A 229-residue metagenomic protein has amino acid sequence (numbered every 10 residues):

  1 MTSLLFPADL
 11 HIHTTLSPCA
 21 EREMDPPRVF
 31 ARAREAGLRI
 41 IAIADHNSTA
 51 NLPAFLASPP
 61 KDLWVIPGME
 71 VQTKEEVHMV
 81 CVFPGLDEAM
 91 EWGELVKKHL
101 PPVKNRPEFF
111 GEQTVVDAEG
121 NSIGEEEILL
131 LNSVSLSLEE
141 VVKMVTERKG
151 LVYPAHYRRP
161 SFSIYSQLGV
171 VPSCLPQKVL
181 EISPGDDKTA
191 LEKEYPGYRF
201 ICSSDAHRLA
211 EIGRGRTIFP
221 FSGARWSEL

Functional and structural regions predicted by a protein language model:
M1-E75, Q167-C174, D187-T189, A210 (+1 more regions): An N-terminally biased module of ancient metal coordination in phosphate/nucleic-acid-related enzymes
L5, S58-K178, E228: Extended substrate/RNA-proximal surfaces in nucleic-acid metabolism proteins
H11, D45, C81, V152 (+1 more regions): Conserved, mostly hydrophobic/aromatic
A42-A44, P154, E181: Conserved beta-strand positions in the central sheet of alpha/beta enzyme cores
R158, S183-P184: Conserved mixed alpha/beta catalytic, RNA-binding, or beta-rich assembly cores of soluble enzyme, regulatory
C174-V179, Y195-I201, T217-I218: Glycine-enriched alpha-helix->loop->beta-strand junction motifs that scaffold or abut catalytic
R199-R214: Short acidic/histidine-rich active-site segments
